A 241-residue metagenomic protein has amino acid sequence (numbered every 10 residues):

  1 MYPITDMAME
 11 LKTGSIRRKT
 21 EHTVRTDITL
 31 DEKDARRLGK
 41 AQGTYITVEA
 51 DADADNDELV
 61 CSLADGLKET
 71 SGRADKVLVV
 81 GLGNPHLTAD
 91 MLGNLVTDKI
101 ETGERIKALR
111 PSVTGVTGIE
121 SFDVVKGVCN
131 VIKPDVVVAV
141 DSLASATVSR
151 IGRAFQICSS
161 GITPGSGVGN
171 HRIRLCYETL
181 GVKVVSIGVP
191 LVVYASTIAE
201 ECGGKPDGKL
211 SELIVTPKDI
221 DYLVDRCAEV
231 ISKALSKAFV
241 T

Functional and structural regions predicted by a protein language model:
M1-G43: N-terminal amphipathic/basic leader segments beginning at the initiator methionine
M1-K12, D55, D65, E69 (+1 more regions): N-terminal charge/polar-biased segments
D34-S71: An N-terminal, well-structured beta->alpha segment
G43, E58, S62, M91 (+4 more regions): Conserved active-site and cofactor/substrate-binding residues in soluble primary-metabolism enzymes
V80, N84-A108: Glycine-rich phosphate/diphosphate-binding loop of Rossmann-like nucleotide-binding domains
L87-M91, I119, A146: Short glycine/serine/threonine-rich phosphate/pyrophosphate-binding segments that cradle anionic phosphate groups
L109-R110, A139-T241: A structural signal for small-residue-enriched, beta-sheet-centric alpha/beta enzyme cores and oligomeric scaffold folds
L109-V137, S142-L143: Catalytic-core regions of hydrolytic enzymes
